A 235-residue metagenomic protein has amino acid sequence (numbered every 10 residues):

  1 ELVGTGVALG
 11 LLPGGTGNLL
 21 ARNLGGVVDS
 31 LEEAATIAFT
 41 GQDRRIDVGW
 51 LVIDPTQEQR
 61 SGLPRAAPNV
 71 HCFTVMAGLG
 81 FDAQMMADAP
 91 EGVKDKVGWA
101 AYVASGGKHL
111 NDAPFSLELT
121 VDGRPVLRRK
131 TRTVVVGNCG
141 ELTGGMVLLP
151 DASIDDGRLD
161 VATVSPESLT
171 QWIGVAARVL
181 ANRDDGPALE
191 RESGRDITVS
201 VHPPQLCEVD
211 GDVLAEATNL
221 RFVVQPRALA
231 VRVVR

Functional and structural regions predicted by a protein language model:
V3-R132: Catalytic core of DAGKc-family lipid kinases
L51-I53, D88, V136-G137, A162-V164 (+1 more regions): Short beta-strand-to-turn element immediately C-terminal to the catalytic PLP-Schiff-base lysine in fold type I
G78, D82, V135-P150, V213: Glycine-rich phosphate/pyrophosphate-binding beta-alpha loops
D82-M85, L127-R129, L142-G145, L169-I173: Short acidic/glycine-rich loop or secondary-structure boundary segments that cap or lie
A89, L149-A152: Short Gly/aromatic-enriched secondary-structure transition segments
E118, R129-K130, V135-G137, D160-V164: Short, conserved beta-strand edge motifs with alternating hydrophobic and charged residues
V121-R128, S153-D156, T163-R235: ATP/nucleoside-binding phosphotransfer catalytic cores, i.e., glycine-rich phosphate-binding loops
